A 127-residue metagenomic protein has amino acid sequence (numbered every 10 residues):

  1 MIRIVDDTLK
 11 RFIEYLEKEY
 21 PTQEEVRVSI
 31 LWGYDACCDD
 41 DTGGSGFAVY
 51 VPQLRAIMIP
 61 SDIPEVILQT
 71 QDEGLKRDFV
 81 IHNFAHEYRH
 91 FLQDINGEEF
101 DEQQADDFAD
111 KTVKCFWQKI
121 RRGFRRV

Functional and structural regions predicted by a protein language model:
M1-I2: Short Lys/Arg-enriched alpha/beta "domain-start" segment
D6-E25: Zn2+-dependent metallopeptidase catalytic core
D7, G74-L75, F79, E99: Soluble non-cytosolic domains of exported or imported proteins
K10, G44, V113-W117: Anionic, Ser/Thr-rich low-complexity intrinsically disordered regions
S29-L31: Eukaryotic cytoplasmic intrinsically disordered, serine/threonine/proline-rich low-complexity regulatory regions
C37-R77: Active-site scaffold of zinc-dependent metalloenzymes
H82-I95: Active-site recognition of the HExxH zinc-binding catalytic motif
E98-V127: Post-HExxH zinc-binding segment in Zn-dependent metallohydrolases
